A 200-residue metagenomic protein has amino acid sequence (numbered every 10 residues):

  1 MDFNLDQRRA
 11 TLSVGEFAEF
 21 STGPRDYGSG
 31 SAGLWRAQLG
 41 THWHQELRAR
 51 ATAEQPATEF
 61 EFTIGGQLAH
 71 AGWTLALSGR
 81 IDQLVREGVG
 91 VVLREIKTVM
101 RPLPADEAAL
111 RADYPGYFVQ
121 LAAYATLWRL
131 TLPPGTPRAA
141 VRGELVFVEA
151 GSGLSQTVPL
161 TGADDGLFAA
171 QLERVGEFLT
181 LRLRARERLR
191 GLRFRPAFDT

Functional and structural regions predicted by a protein language model:
M1-L5, R101-P102, R193-D199: Short, low-complexity, intrinsically disordered N-terminal peptides in bacterial proteins
M1-V89: Metal-dependent nuclease catalytic cores that hydrolyze phosphodiester bonds in DNA/RNA, characterized by
N4, S13, T161-D164, T200: Helix N-cap and loop-to-helix transition residues
R50, E54, W128-T131, G135 (+1 more regions): Solvent-exposed amphipathic alpha-helical surface segments
T58, G135-T136, R186: Secondary-structure transition/capping residues
G66-L172: Mg2+/Mn2+-dependent nuclease catalytic core
D164-R186: Ampiphathic alpha-helical segments that act as solvent-exposed interaction surfaces
R182-T200: Pre-P-loop entry segment of helicase/translocase ATPase cores
